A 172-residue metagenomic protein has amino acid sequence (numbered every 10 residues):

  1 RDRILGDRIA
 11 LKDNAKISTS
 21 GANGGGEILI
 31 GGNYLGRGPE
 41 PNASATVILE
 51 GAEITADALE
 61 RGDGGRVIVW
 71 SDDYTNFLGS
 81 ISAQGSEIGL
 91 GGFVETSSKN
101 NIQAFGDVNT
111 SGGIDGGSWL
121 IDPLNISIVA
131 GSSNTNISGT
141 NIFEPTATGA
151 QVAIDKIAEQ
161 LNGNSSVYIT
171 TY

Functional and structural regions predicted by a protein language model:
R1-Y172: Extracellular and secretory-pathway beta-repeat/beta-biased strand scaffolds
